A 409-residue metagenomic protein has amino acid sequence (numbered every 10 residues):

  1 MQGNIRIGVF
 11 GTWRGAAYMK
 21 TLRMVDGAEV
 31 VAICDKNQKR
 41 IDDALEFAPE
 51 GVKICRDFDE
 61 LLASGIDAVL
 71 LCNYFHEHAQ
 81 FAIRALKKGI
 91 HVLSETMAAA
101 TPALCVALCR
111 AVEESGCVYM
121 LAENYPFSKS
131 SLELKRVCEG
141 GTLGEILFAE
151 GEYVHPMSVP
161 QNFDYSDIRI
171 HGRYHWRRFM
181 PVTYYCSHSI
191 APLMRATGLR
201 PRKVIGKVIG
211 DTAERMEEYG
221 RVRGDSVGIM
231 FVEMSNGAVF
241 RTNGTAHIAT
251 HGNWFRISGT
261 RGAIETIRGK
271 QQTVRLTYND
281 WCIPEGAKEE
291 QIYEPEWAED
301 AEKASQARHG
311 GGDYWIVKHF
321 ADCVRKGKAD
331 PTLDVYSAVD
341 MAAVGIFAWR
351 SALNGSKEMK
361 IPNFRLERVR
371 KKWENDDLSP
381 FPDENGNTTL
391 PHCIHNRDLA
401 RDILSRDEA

Functional and structural regions predicted by a protein language model:
M1, Y184-C282, S305-P331, G345-R350 (+1 more regions): Contiguous beta-strand/loop segments that form the cofactor/metal-binding neighborhood of enzyme cores
M1-P49: N-terminal Rossmann-like dinucleotide-binding module
W13-R14, Y125-V222: Predominantly a Rossmann-like dinucleotide-binding segment in NAD(P)-dependent oxidoreductases
E29-V31, C323-V339: Glycine- and charged-residue-rich phosphate/anionic-cofactor binding loop of Rossmann-like
A32, A68, F148: Short, Asp-centered acidic motifs that coordinate Mg2+ and/or phosphate in catalytic or ligand-binding sites
K39, V52-A111: Beta-loop-alpha module in the N-terminal Rossmann-like domain of NAD(P)-dependent dehydrogenases, especially those
G89, G116, G141, G237 (+1 more regions): Glycine-centered short loops/turns at secondary-structure junctions
A107-Y125, G144-A149: Rossmann-fold dehydrogenase core element
